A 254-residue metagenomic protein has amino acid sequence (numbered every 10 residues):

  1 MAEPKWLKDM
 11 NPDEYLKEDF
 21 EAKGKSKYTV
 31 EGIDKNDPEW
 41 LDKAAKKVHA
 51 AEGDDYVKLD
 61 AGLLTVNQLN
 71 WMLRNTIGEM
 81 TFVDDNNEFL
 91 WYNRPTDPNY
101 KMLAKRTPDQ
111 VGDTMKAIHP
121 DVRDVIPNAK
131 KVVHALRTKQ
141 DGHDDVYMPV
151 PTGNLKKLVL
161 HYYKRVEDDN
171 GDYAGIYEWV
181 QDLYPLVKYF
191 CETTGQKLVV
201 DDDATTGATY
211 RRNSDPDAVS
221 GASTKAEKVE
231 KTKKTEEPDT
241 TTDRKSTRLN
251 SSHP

Functional and structural regions predicted by a protein language model:
E3-P38, K139-V159, A174: Per-ARNT-Sim (PAS) sensory domains and their PAS-associated C-terminal
D9, D19, H49-A51, K58-D60 (+4 more regions): PAS-family sensory domains
N36-L59: Extracellular/periplasmic ligand-binding regions of membrane signal-transduction receptors
P95-E192: Sensory/regulatory domains in signal-transduction proteins
Y189-D201: Sensory-domain boundary/capping and coupling elements
S220-T242: Extended, low-complexity intrinsically disordered regions enriched in Pro/Ser/Thr
K245-S251: Conserved small/polar residues in nucleotide/adenosyl-binding loops
